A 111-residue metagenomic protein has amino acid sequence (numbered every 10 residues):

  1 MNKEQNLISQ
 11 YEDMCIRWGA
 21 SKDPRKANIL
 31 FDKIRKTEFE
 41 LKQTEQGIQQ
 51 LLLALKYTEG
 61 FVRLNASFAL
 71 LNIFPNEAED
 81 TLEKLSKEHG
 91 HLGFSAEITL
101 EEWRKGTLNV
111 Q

Functional and structural regions predicted by a protein language model:
M1-I29: Short terminal alpha-helical segments
N2-S9, K42-A54, P75-K87, L108-Q111: Amphipathic alpha-helical scaffolding segments comprising HEAT/armadillo-like alpha-solenoid repeats
E4, A27, F31-I34, R63 (+1 more regions): Residue-level detector of extended alpha-helical repeat arrays and alpha-solenoid scaffolds
W18-K56: Alpha-helical adaptor scaffolds
R35, A66-S67, E97: Hydrophobic core positions within HEAT/HEAT-like alpha-solenoid repeats
T37, T44, I73, E102-T107: TPR/TPR-like alpha-solenoid repeats
L55-F61, S86-F94: Short coil turns that connect the paired helices of HEAT/ARM alpha-solenoid repeats
